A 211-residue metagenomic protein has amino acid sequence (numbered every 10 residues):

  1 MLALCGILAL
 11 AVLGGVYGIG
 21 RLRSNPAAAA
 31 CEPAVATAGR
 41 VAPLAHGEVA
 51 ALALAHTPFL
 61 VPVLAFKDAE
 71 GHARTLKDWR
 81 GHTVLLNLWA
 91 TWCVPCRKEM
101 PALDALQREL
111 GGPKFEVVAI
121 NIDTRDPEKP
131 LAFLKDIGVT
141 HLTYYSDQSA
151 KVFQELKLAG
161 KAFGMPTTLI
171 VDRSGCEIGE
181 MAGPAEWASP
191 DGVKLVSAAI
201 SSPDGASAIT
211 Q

Functional and structural regions predicted by a protein language model:
M1-V61, A208-Q211: N-terminal targeting signals for export/organelle localization
A53-P58, V63-V84, I209: A short beta-strand-turn-helix
F59-V61, W79-G81, G112, E128 (+2 more regions): Extracytoplasmic
R80, L88-A105: Conserved redox-active cysteine motifs that mediate thiol-disulfide chemistry, especially di-cysteine Cys-X(1-2)-Cys
T83-V84, F115, P166: Alpha/beta-hydrolase fold active-site loops
K98-G138, Q148-E155, Q211: Structural microenvironment flanking redox-active thiols in thiol-disulfide oxidoreductases
A132, D136-H141, D147-A199: Thiol/disulfide oxidoreductase modules built on the thioredoxin-like
S197-T210: Short, low-complexity, Pro/Ser/Thr/Gly-rich segments in the mature regions of secreted, periplasmic
